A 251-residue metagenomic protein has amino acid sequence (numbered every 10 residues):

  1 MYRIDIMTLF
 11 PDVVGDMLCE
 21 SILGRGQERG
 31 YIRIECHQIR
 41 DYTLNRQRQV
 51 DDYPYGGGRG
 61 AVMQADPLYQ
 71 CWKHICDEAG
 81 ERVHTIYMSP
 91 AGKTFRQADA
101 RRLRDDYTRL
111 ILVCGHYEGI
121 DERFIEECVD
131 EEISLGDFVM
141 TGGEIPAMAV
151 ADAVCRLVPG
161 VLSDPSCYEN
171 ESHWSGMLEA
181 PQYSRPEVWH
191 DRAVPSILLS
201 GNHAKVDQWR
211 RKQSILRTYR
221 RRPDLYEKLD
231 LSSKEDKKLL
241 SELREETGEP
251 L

Functional and structural regions predicted by a protein language model:
M1-I75, A204-E227: N-terminal nucleotide/polyanion-binding subdomain common to many enzyme families
M1-Y2, P186-L251: SAM-dependent methyltransferases
D5-M7, E35-H37, H84-I86, L110-I111 (+1 more regions): Hydrophobic/aromatic beta-strand patches that form the interior of the parallel beta-sheet core in alpha/beta enzyme
I39-Y42, H116-I120: Short glycine-enriched loops at secondary-structure junctions
P54-G57, G115, G136-M140: Short histidine-centered catalytic/ligand-binding loop motif
Q64-H116, E122, P159: S-adenosyl-L-methionine/SAH cofactor-binding core of RNA-modifying enzymes
I120, F124-E171: Structured adenosyl-cofactor binding patch, chiefly the S-adenosyl-L-methionine
I145, L157-I197: Internal, active-site/partner-interface "lid" segment
